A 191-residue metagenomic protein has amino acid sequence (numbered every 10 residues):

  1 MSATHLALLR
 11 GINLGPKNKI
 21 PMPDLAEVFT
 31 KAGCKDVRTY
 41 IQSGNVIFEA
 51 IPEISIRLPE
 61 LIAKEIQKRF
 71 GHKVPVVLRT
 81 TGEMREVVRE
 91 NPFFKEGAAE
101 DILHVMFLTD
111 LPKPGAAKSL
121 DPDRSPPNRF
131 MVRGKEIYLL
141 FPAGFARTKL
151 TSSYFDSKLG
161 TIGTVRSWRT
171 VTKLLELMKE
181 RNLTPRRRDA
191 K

Functional and structural regions predicted by a protein language model:
S2-L183: Surface-exposed, charge/polar-rich loops and edge strands
T184-K191: Short, low-complexity, charge-dense intrinsically disordered segments
